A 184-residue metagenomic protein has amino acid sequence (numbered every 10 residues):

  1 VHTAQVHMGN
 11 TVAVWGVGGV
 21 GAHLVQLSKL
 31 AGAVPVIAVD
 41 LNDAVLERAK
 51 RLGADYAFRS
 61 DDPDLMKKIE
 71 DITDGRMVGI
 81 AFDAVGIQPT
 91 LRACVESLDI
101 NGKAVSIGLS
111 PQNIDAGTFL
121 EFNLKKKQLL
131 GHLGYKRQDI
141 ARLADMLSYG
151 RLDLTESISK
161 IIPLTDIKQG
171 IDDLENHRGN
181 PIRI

Functional and structural regions predicted by a protein language model:
V1-P63, K67: Mid-domain Rossmann-like dinucleotide-binding core that forms the NAD(H)/NADP(H) cofactor-binding site
A4-V6, T73, V85, L98-D99: A generic alpha-to-beta junction signature in SAM-dependent methyltransferases
A13, I37, K103-V105, L130 (+1 more regions): Structural detector of well-ordered beta-strand residues that form the stable sheet scaffold of enzyme domains
D55, I87-R151: Glycine-rich phosphate-binding loop and adjacent beta-alpha segment of Rossmann(oid) nucleotide-cofactor-binding
D61, L65, G86, K136 (+1 more regions): Short loop/turn segments at beta->alpha junctions
L65-G75: Conserved amphipathic alpha-helix within the SDR
G79-F82: N-terminal Rossmann-like NAD(P) cofactor-binding module of classical short-chain dehydrogenase/reductase
R92-E96, R137-I184: C-terminal hydrophobic helical "lid"/dimerization subdomain of Rossmann-like NAD(P)H-dependent oxidoreductases
